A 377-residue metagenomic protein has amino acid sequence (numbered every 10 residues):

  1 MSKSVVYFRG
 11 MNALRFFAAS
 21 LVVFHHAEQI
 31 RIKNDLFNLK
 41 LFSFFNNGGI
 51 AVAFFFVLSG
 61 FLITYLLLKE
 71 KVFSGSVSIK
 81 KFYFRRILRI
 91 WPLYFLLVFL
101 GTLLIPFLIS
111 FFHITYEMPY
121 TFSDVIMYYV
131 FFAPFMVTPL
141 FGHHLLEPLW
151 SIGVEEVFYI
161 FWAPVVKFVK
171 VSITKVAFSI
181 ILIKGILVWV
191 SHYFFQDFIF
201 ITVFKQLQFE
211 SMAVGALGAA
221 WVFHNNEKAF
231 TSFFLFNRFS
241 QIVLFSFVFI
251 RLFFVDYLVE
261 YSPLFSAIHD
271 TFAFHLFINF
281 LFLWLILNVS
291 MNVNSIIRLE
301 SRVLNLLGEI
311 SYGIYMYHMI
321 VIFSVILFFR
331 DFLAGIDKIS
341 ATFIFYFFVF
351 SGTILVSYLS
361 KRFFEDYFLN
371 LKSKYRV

Functional and structural regions predicted by a protein language model:
M1-F200, Q208, A229-L235, N305 (+2 more regions): Membrane-cytosol interface segments of multi-pass membrane proteins, especially ER/Golgi lipid-handling enzymes
I63-E70, W221, N288, N292: Solvent-exposed, amphipathic alpha-helical segments
L103-F107, M212, L217, S240-D366: Alpha-helical transmembrane segments of multi-pass integral membrane proteins
G218-E227: Acidic/histidine-rich catalytic neighborhood
N226-F234, I242-F249: Internal transmembrane alpha-helical bundles of multi-pass membrane proteins
